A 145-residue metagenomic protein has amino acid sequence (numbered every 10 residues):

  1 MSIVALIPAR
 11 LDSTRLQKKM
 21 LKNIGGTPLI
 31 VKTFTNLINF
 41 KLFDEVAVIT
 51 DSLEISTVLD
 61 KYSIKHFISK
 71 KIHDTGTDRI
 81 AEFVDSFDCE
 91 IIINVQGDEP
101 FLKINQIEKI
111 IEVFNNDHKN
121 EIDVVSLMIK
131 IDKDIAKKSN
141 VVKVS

Functional and structural regions predicted by a protein language model:
S2-T50: N-terminal glycine-rich phosphate-binding loop and ensuing alpha1 helix
S2-V4, I91, V124: Residue-level preference for the first positions of well-ordered beta-strands
P8, N94-Q96, L127-M128: Short beta-strand segments
F43, C89, K119-D123: Short, high-confidence coil segments that cap the C-terminus of an alpha-helix and link into the following beta-strand
A47, L53-E112: Short phosphate-binding loop-to-helix
K103-S145: Conserved core of the sugar-phosphate nucleotidyltransferase
